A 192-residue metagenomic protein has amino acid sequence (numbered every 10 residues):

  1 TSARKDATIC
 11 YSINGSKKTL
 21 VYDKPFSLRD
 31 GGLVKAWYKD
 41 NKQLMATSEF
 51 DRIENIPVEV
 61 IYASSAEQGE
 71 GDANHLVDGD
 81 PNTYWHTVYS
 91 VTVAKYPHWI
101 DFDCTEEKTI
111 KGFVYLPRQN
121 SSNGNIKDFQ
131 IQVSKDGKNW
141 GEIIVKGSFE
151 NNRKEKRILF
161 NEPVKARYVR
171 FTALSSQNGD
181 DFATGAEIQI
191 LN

Functional and structural regions predicted by a protein language model:
T1-T83, Y96-W99: Short, compositionally stereotyped local motifs that mark structural "simplifiers"
K17-V21, K138-V145: Surface-exposed loop/edge segments in extracytoplasmic proteins
L28, S148-N152: Short proline/glycine- and polar residue-rich coil/turn motifs
D78-I143, N152-N192: Aromatic, loop-rich ligand-recognition surfaces of beta-strand-rich domains
